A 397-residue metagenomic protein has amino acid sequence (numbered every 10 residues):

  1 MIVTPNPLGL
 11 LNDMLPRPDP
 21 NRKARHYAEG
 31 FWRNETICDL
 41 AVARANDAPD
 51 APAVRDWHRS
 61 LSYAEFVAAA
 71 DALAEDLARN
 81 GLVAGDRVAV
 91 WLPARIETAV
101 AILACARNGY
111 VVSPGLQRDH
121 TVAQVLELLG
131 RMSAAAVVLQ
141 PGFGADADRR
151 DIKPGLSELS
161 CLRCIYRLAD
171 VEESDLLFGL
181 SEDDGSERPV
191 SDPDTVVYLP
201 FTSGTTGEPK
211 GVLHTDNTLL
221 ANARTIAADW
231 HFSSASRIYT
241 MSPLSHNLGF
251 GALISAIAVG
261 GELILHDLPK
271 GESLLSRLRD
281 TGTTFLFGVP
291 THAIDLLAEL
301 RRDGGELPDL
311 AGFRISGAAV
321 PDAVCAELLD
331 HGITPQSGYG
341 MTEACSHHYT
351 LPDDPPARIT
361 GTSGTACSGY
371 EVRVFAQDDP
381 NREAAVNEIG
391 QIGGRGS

Functional and structural regions predicted by a protein language model:
M1-P7, R79-N80, N108-L176: Structural core segment of the AMP-binding/adenylate-forming
D13-R25, D39-S62, A169: AMP-dependent adenylate-forming
E29-T36, D50-R95, A99-L103, H120-L126 (+2 more regions): Conserved AMP-binding/adenylate-forming core of the ANL superfamily
P49-D50, R167, E182-F201, E208 (+2 more regions): Conserved pre-ATP/AMP-binding loop-to-beta segment of ANL
V67-A72, P193, V212-S233, M241 (+1 more regions): Conserved structural elements of the adenylate-forming
G109, L220-R237, S245-F285, E299-L300: Conserved AMP-binding/adenylation subdomain of ANL enzymes
T283-G288, L297-R358, E371, N381: Gly/Ser/Thr-rich phosphate-binding loop
E371-R395: Conserved beta-loop-beta connector loops within the AMP-binding
